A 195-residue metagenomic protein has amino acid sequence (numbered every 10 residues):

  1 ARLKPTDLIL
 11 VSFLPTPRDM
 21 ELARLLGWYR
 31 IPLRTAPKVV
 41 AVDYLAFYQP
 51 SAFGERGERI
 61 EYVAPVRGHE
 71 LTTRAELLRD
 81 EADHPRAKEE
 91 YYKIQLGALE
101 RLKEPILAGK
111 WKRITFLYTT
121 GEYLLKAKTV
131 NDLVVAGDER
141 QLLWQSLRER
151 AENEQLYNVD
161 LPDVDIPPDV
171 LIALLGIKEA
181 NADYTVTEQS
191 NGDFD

Functional and structural regions predicted by a protein language model:
A1-D195: Structured alpha/beta reader/binder surfaces that contact nucleic acids or chromatin modification marks
